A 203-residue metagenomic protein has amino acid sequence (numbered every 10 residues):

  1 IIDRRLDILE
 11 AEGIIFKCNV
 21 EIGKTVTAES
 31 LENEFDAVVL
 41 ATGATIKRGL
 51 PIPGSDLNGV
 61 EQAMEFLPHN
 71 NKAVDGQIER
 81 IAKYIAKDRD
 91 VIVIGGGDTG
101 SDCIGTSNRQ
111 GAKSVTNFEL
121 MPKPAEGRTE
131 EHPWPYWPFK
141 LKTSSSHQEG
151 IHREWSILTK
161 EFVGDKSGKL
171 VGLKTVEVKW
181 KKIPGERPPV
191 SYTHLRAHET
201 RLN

Functional and structural regions predicted by a protein language model:
I1-D7, I104-E161: Rossmann-like dinucleotide-binding cores of NAD(P)H-dependent redox enzymes
I2, D7-E21, G49-Q110, H152: Glycine-rich dinucleotide-binding loop and its adjacent helix/turn
D7-P51, F162-L170: Feature captures the FAD/FMN-dependent oxidoreductase FAD-binding
K24-S30, K166-Y192: Conserved beta-strand-loop-beta-strand element in the redox core of flavoprotein oxidoreductases
F35, D56-N58, H132-W137: Short, hinge-like loop/turn segments at secondary-structure boundaries
D36, R89, R196: Conserved acidic residues
K47-L50, N70, A125, I183: Glycine/Thr-rich phosphate-binding loops of Rossmann-like dinucleotide-binding domains
T193-T200: Conserved small/polar residues in nucleotide/adenosyl-binding loops
